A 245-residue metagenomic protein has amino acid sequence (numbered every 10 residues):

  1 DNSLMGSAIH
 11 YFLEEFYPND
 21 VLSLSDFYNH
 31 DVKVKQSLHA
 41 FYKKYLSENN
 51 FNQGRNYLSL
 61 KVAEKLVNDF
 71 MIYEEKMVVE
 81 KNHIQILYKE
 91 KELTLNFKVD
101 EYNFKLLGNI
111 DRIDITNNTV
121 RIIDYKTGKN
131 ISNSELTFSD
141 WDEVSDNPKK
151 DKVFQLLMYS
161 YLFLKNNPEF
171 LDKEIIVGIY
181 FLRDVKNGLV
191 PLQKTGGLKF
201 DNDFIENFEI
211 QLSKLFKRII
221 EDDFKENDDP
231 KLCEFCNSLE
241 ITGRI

Functional and structural regions predicted by a protein language model:
D1-I245: RecB-family 4Fe-4S metal-dependent nuclease core
